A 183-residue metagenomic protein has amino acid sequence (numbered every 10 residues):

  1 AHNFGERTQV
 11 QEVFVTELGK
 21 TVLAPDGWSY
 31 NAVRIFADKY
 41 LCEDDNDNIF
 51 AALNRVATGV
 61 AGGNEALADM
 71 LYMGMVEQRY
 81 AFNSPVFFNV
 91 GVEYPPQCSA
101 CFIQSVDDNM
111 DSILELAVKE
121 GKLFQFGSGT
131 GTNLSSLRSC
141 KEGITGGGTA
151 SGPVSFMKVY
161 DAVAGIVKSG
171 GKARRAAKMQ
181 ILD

Functional and structural regions predicted by a protein language model:
A1-D183: Extended catalytic cores of very large enzyme megasubunits
